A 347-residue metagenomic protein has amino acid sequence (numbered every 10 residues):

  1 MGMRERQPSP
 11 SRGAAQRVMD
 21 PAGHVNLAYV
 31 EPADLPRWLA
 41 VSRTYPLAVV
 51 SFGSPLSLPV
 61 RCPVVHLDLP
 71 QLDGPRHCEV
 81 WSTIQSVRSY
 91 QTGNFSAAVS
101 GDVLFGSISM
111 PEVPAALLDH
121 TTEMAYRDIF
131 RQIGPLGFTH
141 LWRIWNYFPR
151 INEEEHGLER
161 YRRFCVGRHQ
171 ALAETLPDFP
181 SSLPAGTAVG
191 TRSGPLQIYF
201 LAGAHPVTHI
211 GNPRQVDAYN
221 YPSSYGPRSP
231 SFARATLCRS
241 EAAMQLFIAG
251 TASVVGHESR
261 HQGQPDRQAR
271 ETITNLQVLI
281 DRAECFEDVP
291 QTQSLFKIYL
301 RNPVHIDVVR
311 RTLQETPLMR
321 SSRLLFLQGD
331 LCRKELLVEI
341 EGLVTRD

Functional and structural regions predicted by a protein language model:
G2-D347: N-terminal presequence-like segments and the immediate start of the first folded domain
